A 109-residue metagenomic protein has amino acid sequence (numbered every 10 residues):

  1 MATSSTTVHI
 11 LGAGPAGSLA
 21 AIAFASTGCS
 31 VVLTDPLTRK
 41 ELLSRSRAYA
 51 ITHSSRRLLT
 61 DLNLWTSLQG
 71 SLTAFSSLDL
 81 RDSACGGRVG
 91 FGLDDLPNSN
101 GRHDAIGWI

Functional and structural regions predicted by a protein language model:
A2-A16, V32: Beta1/beta-strand and adjacent pyrophosphate-binding region of the FAD-binding site in flavoprotein oxidoreductases
A2-S5, S71-I109: Conserved N-terminal helical subregion
H9, A25-R47: Glycine-rich FAD pyrophosphate-binding loop
G12-G17, A48, N63, G107: Glycine-centered flexibility sites
P15, A20, F24, L37 (+2 more regions): Localized chelating/binding microdomains that coordinate divalent metal ions or stabilize phosphate-bearing
A20, L43, G90: Short glycine-/acidic-enriched loop or helix-start segments at secondary-structure transitions that form or flank
A20-C29, L58: A short, Lys/Arg-enriched amphipathic alpha-helix followed by its capping loop at the start of a domain
R45-C85: N-terminal FAD cofactor-binding segment of flavoenzymes
